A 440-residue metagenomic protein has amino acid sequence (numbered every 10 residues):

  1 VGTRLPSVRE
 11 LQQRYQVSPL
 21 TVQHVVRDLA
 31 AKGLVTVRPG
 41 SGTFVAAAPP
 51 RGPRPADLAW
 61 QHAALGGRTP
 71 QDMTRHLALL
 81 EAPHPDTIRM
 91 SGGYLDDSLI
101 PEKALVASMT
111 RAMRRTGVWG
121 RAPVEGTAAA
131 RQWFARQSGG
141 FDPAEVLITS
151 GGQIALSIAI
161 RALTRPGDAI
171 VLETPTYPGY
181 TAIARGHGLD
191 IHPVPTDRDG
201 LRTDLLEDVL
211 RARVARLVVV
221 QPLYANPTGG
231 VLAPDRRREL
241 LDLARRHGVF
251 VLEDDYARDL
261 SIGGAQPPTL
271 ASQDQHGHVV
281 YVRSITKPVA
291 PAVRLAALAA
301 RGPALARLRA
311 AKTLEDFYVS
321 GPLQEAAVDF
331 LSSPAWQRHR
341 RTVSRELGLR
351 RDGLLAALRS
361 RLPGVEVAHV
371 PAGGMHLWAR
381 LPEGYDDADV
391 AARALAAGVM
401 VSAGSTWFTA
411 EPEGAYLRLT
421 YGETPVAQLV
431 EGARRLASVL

Functional and structural regions predicted by a protein language model:
V1-T110, R309, T313-V319, L331 (+8 more regions): N-terminal basic, amphipathic alpha-helical segments
T36-R38, E366-A372: Short beta-strand
T116-H247, D259-H276: Conserved core of the PLP fold type I
L172, P193, V251-E253, A327 (+1 more regions): Hydrophobic residues in well-ordered beta-strands that form the structural core
V279-S360, V367-H369: PLP-dependent aminotransferase class I/II
T406-P412: AMP-binding (ANL) adenylation modules
